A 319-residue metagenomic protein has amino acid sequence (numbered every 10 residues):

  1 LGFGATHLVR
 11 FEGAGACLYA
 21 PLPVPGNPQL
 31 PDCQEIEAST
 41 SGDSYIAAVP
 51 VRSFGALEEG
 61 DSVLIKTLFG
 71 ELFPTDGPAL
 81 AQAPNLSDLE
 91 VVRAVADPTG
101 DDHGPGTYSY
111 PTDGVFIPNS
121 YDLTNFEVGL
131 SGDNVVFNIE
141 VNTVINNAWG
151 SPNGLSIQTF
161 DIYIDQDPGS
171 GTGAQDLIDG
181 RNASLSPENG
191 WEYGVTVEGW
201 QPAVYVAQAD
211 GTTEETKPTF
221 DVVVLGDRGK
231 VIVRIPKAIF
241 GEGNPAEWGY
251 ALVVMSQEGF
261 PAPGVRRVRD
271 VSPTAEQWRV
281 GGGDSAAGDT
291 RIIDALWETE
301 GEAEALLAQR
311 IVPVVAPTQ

Functional and structural regions predicted by a protein language model:
L1, G13, V24-Q34, S39-G42 (+6 more regions): Exposed regions on extracellular, virion, or secretory-pathway luminal proteins
L1-C17, V63, G70-L80, V91-R93 (+3 more regions): Surface-exposed, glycine/proline- and aromatic-rich loop segments on solvent-exposed faces across compartments
V9, C17-D32, V49, V195-G243 (+1 more regions): Short helix-loop boundary/capping segments
G26-N27, G55-A56, I145-N147, R181-N182 (+1 more regions): A short local loop/turn or secondary-structure capping micro-motif enriched for an aromatic residue
C33-A38, T124-E127, T219-V223: Beta-strand-rich interaction surfaces with strong enrichment in secreted/lumenal proteins
S39-L86, P218-S285, D289: Ser/Thr/Pro-rich, low-complexity mucin-like regions that serve as glycosylated stalks/linkers or repetitive adhesive
A81-A96, L307-Q319: Low-complexity, Pro/Thr/Ser/Gly/Ala-rich linker/spacer regions in secreted, extracellular modular proteins
D270-Q319: Activation corresponds to long, low-complexity, non-globular regions
